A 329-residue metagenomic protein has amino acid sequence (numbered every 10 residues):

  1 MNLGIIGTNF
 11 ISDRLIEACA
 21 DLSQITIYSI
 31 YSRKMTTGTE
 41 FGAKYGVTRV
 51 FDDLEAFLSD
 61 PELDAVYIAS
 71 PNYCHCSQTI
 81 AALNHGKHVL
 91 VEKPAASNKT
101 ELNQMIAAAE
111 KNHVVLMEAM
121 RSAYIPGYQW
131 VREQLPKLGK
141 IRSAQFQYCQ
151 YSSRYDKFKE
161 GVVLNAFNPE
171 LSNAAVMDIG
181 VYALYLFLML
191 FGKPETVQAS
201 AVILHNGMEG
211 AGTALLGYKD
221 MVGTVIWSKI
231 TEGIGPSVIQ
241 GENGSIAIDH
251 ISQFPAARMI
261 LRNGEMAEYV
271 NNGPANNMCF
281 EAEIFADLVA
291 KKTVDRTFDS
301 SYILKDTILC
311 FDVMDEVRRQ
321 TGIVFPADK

Functional and structural regions predicted by a protein language model:
M1-Y45, P326: N-terminal Rossmann-like dinucleotide-binding module
Y45-A108: Beta-loop-alpha module in the N-terminal Rossmann-like domain of NAD(P)-dependent dehydrogenases, especially those
F51, V91-E92, L116-E118, I248: Hydrophobic residues in well-ordered beta-strands that form the structural core
A65-Y67, I284-K329: C-terminal helix-rich "cap/oligomerization" subdomain common to oxidoreductases
Q104-S122, R142-S143: Rossmann-fold dehydrogenase core element
S122-E195: Predominantly a Rossmann-like dinucleotide-binding segment in NAD(P)-dependent oxidoreductases
A183-P255, E283-L288, K292: Contiguous beta-strand/loop segments that form the cofactor/metal-binding neighborhood of enzyme cores
N271-E283: Active-site loop of classical SDR/Rossmann-like NAD(P)-dependent oxidoreductases, centered on the catalytic Tyr-X3-Lys
